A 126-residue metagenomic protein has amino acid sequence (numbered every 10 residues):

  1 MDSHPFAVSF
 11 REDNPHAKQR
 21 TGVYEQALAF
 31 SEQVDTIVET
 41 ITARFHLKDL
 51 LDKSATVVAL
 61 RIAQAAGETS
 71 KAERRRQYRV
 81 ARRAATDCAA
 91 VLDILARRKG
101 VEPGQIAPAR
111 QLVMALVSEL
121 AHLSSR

Functional and structural regions predicted by a protein language model:
M1-R126: Amphipathic alpha-helical assembly/interaction segments
